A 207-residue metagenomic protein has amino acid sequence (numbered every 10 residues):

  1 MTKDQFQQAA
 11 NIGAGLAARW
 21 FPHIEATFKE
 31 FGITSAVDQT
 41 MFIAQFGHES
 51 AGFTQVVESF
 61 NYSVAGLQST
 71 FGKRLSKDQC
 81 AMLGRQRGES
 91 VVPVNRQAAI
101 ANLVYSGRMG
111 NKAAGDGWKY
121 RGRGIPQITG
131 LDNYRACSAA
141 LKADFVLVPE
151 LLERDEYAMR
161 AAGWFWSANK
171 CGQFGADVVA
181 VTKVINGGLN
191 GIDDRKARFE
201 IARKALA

Functional and structural regions predicted by a protein language model:
T2-R19, H23, G47-A161: Peptidoglycan-targeting cell-wall enzymes and recognition modules
D4, P22, A26, I43 (+5 more regions): Solvent-exposed, polar/charged alpha-helical surfaces in well-ordered, non-transmembrane soluble domains, broadly
F28, E49-V57, D132, N169-K170 (+2 more regions): A generic secondary-structure signal for well-formed alpha-helical elements
K29-T34, L147-E150: Short, mixed-charge amphipathic alpha-helical segments
G32-F42, Q55-S59, G172-T182: Surface-exposed patches in mature extracellular/periplasmic domains of secreted proteins
F46-E49, A176-G191: Acidic helix/loop microenvironments that form the catalytic cleft of cell-wall polysaccharide enzymes
G163-C171: Extended serine/threonine-enriched, polar tracts that run as long, contiguous segments within proteins
G187-A207: Extracellular low-complexity, O-glycosylation-prone Ser/Thr/Pro/Gly-rich "stalks" and linkers flanking catalytic
